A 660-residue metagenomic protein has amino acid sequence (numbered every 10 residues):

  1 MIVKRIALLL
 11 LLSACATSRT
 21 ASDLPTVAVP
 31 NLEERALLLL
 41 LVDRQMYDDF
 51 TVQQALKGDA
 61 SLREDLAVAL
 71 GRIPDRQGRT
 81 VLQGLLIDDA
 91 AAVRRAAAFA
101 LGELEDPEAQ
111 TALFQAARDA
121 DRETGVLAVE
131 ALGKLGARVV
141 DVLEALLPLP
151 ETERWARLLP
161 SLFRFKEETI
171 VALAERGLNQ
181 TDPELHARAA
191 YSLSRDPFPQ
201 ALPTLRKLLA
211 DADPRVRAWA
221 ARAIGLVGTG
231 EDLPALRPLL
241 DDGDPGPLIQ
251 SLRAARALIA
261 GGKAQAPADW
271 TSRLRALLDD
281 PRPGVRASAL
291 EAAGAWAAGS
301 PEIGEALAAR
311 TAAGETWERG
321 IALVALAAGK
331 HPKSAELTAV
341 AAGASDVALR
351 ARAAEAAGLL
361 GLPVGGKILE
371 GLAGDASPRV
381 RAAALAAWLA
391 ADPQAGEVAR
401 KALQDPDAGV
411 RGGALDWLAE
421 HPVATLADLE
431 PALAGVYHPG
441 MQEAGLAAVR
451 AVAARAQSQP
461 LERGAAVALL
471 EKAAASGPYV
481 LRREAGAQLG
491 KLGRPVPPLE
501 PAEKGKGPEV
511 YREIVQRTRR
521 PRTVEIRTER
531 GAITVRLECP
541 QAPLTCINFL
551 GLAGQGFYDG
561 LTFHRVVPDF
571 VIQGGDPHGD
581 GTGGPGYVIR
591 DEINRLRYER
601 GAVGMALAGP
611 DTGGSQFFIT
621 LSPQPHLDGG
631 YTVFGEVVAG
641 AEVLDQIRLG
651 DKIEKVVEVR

Functional and structural regions predicted by a protein language model:
I2-L9: Sec-dependent signal peptide recognition, specifically the positively charged N-region followed immediately by
A14-P30: Bacterial Sec-dependent signal peptides at the C-terminal "C-region" and cleavage site
C15-T17, D407, A424-A427, P431-R660: Cyclophilin-like peptidyl-prolyl cis-trans isomerases
P25-M46, Q53, S61-R76, V81-G84 (+23 more regions): Structural detector for internal amphipathic alpha-helices that build alpha-solenoid repeat scaffolds
F50-G58, Q83-I87, T111-R118, D141-P148 (+10 more regions): HEAT/HEAT-like alpha-solenoid repeats
E105, A120, P150, Q541: Glycine-/small-residue-rich active-site loops that bind phosphorylated ligands and cofactors
E108, Q200, E231, V364 (+3 more regions): Residues that form or flank phosphate/diphosphate-binding pockets in enzymes that use nucleotide phosphates
